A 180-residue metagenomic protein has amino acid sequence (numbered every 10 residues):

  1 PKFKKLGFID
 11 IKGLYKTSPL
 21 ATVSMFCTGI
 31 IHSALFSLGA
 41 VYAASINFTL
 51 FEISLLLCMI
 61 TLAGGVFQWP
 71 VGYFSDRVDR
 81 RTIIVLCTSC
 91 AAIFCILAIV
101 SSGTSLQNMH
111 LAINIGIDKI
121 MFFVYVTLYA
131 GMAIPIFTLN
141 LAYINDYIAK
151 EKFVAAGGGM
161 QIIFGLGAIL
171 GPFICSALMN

Functional and structural regions predicted by a protein language model:
K2-M25: Juxtamembrane intracellular "pre-TM" segments in multi-pass secondary transporters
P19-M25, I30-Y42, I46, E52-I53: Helix-loop boundary and gating motifs at the non-cytosolic
A43, F74-S75, S176-N180: Interfacial helix-cap and linker-helix signal at transmembrane-aqueous boundaries of multi-pass secondary transporters
L50, I148-M160: Loop-to-transmembrane helix entry/capping segments in MFS-fold secondary transporters and related SLC/MFSD carriers
L55-G64, M160, F164: Transmembrane alpha-helical segments of major facilitator superfamily
T61-W69, A168-I169: Residue-level signature of mid-helix packing/kink "hotspots" within the transmembrane helices of 12-pass Major
T82-L97: Structural signature of the two symmetry-related core transmembrane helices
I134-I148: Intracellular juxtamembrane helix-capping segments at the cytosolic ends of symmetry-related transmembrane helices
